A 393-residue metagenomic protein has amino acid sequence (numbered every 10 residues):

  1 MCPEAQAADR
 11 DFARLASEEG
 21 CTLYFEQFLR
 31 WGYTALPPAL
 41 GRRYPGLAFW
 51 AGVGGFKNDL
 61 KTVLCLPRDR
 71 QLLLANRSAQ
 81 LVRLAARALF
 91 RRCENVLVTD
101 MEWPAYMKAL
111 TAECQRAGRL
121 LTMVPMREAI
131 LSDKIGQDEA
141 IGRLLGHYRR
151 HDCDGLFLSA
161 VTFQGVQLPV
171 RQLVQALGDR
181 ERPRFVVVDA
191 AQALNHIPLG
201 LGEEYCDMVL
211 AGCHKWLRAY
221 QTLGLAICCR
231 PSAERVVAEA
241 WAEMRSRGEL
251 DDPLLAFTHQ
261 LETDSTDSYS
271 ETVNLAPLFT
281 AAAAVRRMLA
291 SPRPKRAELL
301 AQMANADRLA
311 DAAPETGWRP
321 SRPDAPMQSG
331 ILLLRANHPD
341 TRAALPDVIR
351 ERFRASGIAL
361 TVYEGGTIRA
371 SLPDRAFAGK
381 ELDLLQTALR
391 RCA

Functional and structural regions predicted by a protein language model:
M1-T34: N-terminal glycine-rich, Lys/His-bearing helix-loop that initiates the first secondary-structure elements of many
D11, R342, D347-A393: PLP-dependent enzyme catalytic core of the Aspartate aminotransferase-like
C21-Q80, Q302, A306: Conserved N-terminal alpha-helix of the aminotransferase class I/II PLP-enzyme fold
R70-Q71, A88-K108, L120-V124: Conserved PLP-anchoring active-site segment centered on the Schiff-base-forming lysine
S132-A190, N195, W216: Active-site phosphate-binding strand-loop segment of PLP-dependent enzymes
E204-L254: Active-site PLP attachment segment
D251-D311, G330: Structural motif of enzymes handling amino- and sulfur-group chemistry
Q302-A310, P314-R352: Conserved PLP-binding catalytic core of the aspartate aminotransferase-like
